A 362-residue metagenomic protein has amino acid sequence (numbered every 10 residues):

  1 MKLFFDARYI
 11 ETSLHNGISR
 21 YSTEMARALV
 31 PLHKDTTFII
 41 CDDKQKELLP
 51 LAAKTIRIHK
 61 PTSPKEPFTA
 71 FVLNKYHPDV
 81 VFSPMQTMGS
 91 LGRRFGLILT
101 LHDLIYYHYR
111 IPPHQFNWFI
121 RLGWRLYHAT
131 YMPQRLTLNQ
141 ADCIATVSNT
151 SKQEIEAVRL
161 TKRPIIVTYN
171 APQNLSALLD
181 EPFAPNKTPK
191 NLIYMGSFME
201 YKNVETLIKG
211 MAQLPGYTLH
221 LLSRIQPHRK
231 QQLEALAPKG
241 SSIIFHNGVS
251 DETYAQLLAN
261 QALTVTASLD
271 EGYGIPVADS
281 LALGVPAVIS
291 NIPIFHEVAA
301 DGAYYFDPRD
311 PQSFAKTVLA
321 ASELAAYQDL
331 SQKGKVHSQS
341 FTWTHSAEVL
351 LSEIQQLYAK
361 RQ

Functional and structural regions predicted by a protein language model:
M1-Q362: Carbohydrate transferase catalytic cores enriched for Leloir-type hexosyltransferases
